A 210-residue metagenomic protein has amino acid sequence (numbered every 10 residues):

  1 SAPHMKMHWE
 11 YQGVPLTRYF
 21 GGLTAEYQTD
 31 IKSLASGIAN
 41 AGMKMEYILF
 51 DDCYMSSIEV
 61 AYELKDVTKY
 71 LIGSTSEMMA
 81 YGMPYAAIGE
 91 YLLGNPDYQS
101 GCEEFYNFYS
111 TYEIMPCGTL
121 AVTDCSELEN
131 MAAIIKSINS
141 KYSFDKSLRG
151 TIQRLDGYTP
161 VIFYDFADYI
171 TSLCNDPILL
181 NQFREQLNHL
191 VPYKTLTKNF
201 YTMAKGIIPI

Functional and structural regions predicted by a protein language model:
S1-Y11: Active-site microenvironments of hydrolase-like enzyme catalytic domains
W9-I210: Terminal, contiguous helix-loop blocks that mediate binding/assembly
